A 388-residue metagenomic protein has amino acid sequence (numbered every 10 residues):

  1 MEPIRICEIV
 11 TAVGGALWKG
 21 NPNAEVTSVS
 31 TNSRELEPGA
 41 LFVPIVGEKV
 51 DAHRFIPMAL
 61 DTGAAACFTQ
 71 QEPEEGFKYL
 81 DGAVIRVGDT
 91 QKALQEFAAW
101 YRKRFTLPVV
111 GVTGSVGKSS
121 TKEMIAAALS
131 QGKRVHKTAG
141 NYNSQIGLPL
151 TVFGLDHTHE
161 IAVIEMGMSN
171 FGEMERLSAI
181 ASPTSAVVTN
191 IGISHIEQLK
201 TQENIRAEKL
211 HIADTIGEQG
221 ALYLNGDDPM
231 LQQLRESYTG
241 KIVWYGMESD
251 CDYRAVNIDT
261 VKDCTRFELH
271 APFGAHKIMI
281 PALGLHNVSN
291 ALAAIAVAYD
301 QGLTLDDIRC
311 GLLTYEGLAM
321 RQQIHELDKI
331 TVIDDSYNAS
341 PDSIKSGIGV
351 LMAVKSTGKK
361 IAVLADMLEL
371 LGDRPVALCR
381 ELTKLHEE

Functional and structural regions predicted by a protein language model:
M1-E96, E388: N-terminal leader/targeting and accessory segments in enzymes
C7, P73-Y79, V187-V332, G358 (+1 more regions): Acidic, Mg2+-coordinating active-site environments of NTP-dependent enzymes
V10-T11, K92-L222, G226, Q232-Y238: Phosphate-binding loop of NTP-binding sites
K49-V50, L318, S336-E388: Active-site beta-alpha connecting loops in nucleotide-dependent enzymes
I56, M174, K209, I348 (+1 more regions): Generic hydrophobic/aromatic pocket-lining and core-packing "Φ" positions
G63, Y79-D81, Q131, A181-S182 (+2 more regions): Short, structured coil segments at secondary-structure junctions
A65-Q71, L222-N225, I361-A365: Short internal beta-strands
